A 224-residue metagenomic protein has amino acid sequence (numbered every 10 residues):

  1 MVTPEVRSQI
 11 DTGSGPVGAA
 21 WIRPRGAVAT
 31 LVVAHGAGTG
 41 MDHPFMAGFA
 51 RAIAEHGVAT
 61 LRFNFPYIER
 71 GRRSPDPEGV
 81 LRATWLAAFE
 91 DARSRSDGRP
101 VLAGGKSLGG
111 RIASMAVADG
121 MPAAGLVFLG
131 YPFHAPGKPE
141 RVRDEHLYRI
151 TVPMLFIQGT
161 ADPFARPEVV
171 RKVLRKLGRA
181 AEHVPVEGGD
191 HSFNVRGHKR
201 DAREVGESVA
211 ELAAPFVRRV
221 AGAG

Functional and structural regions predicted by a protein language model:
S8-V101, F193-D201: Serine-hydrolase catalytic machinery in alpha/beta-hydrolase-like enzymes
M46, R143, V152, A165-L174: Short alpha-helix in the alpha/beta-hydrolase fold that links the catalytic acid
W85-I150: Primarily recognizes the serine-hydrolase "nucleophile elbow" in alpha/beta-hydrolase and SGNH/GDSL folds
R149-T151, F156-Q158, D162, V186: Short beta-strand/loop motif that positions the catalytic acidic residue of the alpha/beta-hydrolase fold
T160-A165, H191-S192: Acidic catalytic loop of the alpha/beta-hydrolase fold
K176-N194: Catalytic histidine neighborhood in serine/cysteine hydrolases with alpha/beta-hydrolase-type architecture
G189, G197-G224: Catalytic active-site module of serine/aspartate enzymes centered on a nucleophile-bearing elbow/loop
